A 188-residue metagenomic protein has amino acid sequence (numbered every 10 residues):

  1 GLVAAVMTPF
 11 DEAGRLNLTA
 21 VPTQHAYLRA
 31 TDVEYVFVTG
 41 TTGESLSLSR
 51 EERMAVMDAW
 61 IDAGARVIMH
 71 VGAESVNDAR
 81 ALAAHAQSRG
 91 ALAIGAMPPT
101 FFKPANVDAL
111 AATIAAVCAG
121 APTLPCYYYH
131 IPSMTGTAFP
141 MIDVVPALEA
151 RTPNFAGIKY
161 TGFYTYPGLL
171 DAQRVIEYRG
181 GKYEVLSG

Functional and structural regions predicted by a protein language model:
G1-F139: Active-site beta->alpha loop and helix N-cap motifs at the rims of alpha/beta catalytic domains
A116-P122, I131-G188: Catalytic alpha/beta core domains of metabolic enzymes, predominantly
